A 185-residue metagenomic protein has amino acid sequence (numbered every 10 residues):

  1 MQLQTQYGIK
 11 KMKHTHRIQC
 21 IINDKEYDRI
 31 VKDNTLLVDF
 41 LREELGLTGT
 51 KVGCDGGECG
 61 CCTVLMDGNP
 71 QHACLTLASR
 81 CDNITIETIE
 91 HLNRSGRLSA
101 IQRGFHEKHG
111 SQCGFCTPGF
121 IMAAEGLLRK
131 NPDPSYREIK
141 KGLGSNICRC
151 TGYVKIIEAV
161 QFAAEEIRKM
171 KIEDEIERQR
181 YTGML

Functional and structural regions predicted by a protein language model:
Q2-L185: Signature of N-terminal electron-transfer/Fe-S-associated modules in redox systems
